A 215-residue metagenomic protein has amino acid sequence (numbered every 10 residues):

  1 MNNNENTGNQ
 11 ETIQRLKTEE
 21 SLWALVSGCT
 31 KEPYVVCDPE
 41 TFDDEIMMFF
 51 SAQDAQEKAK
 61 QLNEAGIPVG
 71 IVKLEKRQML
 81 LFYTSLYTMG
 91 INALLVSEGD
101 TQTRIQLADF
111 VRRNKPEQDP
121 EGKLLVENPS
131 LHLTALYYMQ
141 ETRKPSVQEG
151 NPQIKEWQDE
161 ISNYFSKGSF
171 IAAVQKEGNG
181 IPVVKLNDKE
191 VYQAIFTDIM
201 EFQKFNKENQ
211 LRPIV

Functional and structural regions predicted by a protein language model:
M1-V215: An interfacial alpha-helical scaffold signature
